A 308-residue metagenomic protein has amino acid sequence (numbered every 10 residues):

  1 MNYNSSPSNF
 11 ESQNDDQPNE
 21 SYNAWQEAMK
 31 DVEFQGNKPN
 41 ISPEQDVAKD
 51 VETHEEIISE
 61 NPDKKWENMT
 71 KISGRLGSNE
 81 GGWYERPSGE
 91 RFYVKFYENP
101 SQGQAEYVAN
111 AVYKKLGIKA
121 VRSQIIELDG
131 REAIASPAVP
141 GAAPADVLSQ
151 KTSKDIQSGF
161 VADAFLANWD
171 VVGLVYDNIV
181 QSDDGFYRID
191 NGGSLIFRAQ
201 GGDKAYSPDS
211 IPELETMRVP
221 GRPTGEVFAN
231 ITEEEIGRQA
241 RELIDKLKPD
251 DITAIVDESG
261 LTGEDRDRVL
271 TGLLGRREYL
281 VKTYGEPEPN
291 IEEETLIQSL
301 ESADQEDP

Functional and structural regions predicted by a protein language model:
M1-Q45, K49, T53, I297-P308: Non-Sec secretion/translocation targeting segments of pathogen effectors
D50-A145, F165-N168: Conserved ATP-binding subdomain of kinase catalytic cores across diverse folds
Q102, E106, K154-S158, R266: Solvent-exposed, acidic/flexible segments
A120-S123, L128-R131, V171-N178, R222-V227: A short, charged
A142, L148-D203: Conserved kinase catalytic-core segment
Q181-P308: C-terminal catalytic region of ATP-dependent kinase domains
